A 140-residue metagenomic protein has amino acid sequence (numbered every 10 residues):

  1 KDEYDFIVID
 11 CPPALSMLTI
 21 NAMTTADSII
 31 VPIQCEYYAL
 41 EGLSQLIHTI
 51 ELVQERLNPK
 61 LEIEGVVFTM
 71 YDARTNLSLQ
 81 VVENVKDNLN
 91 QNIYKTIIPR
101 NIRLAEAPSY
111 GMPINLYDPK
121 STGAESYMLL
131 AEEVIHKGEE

Functional and structural regions predicted by a protein language model:
K1-I102: Conserved catalytic-core segment of NTP-binding enzymes
A107-L129: C-terminal boundary of histidine-terminating zinc-finger modules
L130-V134: Hydrophobic "lid"/C-terminal helical patch of Rossmann-like NAD(P)-dependent dehydrogenase/epimerase domains
I135-E140: Generic C-terminal helix-cap and adjacent flexible tail
